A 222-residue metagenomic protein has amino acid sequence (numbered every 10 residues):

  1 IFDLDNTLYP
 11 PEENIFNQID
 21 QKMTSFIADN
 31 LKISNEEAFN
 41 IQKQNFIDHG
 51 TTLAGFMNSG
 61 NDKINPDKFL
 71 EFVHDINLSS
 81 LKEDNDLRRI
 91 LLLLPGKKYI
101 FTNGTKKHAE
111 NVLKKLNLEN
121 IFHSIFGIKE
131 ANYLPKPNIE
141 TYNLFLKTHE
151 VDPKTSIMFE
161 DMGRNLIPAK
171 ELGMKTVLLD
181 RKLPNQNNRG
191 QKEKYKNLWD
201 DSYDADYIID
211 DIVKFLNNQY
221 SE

Functional and structural regions predicted by a protein language model:
I1-F2, T7-D86, L92-L93, K107: N-terminal helical cap/lid subdomain that shapes the substrate entry/recognition surface in HAD-like hydrolases
P10, I100-T102, L178: Hydrophobic residues in well-ordered beta-strands that form the structural core
P11-E12, H49, L81-D84, K97 (+5 more regions): Surface-exposed loop/turn and secondary-structure junction residues enriched for glycine/proline
S34, K63, K97, E119-N120 (+1 more regions): Secondary-structure boundary/capping positions in well-ordered alpha/beta enzyme cores
N61, G96, M174: Short phosphate-binding/catalytic loops that engage adenosine nucleotides
E83, F101, L134: Residue-level marker of regulatory loop/turn positions in helix-turn-helix DNA-binding domains and in histidine
L92, T105-K106, E110-E222: Asp-based, Mg2+/Mn2+-dependent phosphohydrolase catalytic module
